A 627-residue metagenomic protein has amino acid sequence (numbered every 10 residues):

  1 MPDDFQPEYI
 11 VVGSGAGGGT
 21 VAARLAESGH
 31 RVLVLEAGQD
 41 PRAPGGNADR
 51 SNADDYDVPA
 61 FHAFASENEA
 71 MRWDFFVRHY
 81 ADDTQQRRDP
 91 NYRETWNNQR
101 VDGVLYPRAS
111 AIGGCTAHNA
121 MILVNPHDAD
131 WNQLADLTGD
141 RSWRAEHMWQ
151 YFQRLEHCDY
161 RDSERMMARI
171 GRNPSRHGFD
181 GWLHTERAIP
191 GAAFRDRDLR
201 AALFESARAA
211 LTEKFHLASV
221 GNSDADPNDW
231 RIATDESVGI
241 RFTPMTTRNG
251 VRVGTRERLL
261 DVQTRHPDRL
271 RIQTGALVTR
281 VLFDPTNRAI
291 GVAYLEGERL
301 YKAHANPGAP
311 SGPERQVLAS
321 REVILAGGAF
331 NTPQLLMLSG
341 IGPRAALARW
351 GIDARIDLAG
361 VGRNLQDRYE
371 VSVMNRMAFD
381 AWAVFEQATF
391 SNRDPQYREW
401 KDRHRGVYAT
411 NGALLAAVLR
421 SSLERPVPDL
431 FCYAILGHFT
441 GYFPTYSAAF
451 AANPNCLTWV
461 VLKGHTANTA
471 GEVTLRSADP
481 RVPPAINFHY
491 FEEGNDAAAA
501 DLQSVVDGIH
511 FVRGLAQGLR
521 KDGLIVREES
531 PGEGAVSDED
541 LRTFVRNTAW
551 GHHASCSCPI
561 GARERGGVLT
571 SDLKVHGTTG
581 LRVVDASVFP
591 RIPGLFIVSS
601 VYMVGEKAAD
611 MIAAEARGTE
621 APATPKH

Functional and structural regions predicted by a protein language model:
M1-H627: N-terminal redox-cofactor-binding region of secreted/periplasmic oxidoreductases
